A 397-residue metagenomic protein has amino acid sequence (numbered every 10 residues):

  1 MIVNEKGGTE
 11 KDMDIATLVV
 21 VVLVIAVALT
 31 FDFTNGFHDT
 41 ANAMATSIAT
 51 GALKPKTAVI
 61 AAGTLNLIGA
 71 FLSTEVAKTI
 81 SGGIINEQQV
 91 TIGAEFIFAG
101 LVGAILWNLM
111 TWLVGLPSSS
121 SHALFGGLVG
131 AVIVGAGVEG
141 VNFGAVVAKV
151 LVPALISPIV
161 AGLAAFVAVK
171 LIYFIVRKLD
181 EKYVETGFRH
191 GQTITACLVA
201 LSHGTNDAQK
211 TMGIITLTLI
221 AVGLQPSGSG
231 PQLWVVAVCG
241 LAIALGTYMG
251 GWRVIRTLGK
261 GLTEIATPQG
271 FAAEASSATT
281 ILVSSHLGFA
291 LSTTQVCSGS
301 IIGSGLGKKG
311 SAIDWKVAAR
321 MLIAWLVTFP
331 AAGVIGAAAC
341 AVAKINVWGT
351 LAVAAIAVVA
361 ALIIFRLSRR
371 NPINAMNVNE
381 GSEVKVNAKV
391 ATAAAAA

Functional and structural regions predicted by a protein language model:
M1-D12: Short, Lys/Arg-enriched N-terminal segments with co-localized hydrophobic residues within the first ~10-30 amino acids
E10-A397: Multi-pass alpha-helical transmembrane bundle typical of ion/small-solute transporters and intramembrane aspartyl
